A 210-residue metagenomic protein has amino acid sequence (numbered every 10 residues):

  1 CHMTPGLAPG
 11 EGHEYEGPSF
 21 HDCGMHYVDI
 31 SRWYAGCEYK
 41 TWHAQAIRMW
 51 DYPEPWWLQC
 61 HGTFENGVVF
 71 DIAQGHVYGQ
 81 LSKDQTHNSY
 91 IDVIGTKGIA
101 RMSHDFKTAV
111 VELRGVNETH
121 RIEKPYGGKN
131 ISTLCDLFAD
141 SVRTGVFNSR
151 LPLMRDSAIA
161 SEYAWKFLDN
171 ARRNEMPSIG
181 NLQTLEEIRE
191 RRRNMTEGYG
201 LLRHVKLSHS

Functional and structural regions predicted by a protein language model:
C1-D51, N174: Predominantly a Rossmann-like dinucleotide-binding segment in NAD(P)-dependent oxidoreductases
L7-G12, W50-W56, L81-K83, A160-Y163 (+1 more regions): Short, solvent-exposed polar/charged micro-motifs at secondary-structure junctions
E11-E16, T119, E123, V146: Short amphipathic alpha-helical segments at helix-loop
G24-V28, T86, I131-C135, S157-S161: A structural signal for well-ordered alpha-helical scaffolds and beta->alpha junctions
I30-S31, V93, F138, A164: Structural element of the ATP-grasp superfamily
E38-K40, W56-L58, S89: Short beta-strand or tight-loop elements that sit immediately N-terminal to catalytic metal-binding acidic residues
R48-P55, T63-L137, S149-L151: NAD(P)-dinucleotide binding in Rossmann-like oxidoreductases
E65, L137-S210: C-terminal helix-rich "cap/oligomerization" subdomain common to oxidoreductases
